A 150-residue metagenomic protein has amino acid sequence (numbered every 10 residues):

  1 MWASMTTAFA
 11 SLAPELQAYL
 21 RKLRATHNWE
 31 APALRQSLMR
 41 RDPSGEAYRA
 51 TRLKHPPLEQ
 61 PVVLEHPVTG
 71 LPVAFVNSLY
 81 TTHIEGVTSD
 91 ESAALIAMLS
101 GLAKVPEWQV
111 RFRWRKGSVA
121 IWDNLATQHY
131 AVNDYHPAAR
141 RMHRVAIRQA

Functional and structural regions predicted by a protein language model:
M1-V119, N124-A150: Non-heme Fe(II) oxygenase catalytic core, chiefly the N-lobe of the double-stranded beta-helix
